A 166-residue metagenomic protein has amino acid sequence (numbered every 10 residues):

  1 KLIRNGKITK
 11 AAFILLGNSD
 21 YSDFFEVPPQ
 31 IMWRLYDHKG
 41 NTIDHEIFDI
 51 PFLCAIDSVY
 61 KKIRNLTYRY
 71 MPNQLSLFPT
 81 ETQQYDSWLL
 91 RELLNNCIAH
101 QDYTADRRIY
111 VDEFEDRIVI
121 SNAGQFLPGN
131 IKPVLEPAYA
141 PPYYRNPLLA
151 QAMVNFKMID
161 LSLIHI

Functional and structural regions predicted by a protein language model:
K1-V119, P142, V154-I164: Bergerat-fold GHKL/Histidine-kinase-like ATPase
V119-N155: Glycine-rich/acidic phosphate-handling loop/turn and adjacent ATP-lid/helix of nucleotide-binding kinase/ATPase domains
